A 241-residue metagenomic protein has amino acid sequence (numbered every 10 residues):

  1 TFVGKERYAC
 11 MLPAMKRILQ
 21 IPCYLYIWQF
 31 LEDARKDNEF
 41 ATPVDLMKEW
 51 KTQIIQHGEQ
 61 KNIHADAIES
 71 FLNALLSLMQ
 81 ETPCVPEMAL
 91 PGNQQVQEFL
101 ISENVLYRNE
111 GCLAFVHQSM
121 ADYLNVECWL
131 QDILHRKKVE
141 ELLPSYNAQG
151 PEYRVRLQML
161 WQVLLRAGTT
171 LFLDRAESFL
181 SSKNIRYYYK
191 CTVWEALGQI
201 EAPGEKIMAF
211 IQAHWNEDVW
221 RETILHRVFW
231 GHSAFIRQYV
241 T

Functional and structural regions predicted by a protein language model:
T1-A148: Extended hydrophobic
C84, N109, E127, Q131-T241: Extended amphipathic alpha-helical scaffold segments
